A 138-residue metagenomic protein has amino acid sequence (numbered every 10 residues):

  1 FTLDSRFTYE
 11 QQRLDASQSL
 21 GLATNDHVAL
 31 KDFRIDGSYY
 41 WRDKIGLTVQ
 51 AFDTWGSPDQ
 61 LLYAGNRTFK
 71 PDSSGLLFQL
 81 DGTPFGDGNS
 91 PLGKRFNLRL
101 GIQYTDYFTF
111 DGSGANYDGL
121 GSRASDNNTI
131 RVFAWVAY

Functional and structural regions predicted by a protein language model:
F1-Y138: Outer-membrane beta-barrel pore domains
